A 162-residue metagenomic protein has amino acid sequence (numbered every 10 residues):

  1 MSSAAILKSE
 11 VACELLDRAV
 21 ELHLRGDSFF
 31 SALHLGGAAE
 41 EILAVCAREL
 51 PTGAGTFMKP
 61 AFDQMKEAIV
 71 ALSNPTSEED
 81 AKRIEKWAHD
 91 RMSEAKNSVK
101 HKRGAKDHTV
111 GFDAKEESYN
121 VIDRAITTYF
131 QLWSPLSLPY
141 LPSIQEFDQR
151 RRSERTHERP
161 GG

Functional and structural regions predicted by a protein language model:
M1-F30, E146-Q149, P160-G161: Charged alpha-helical initiation segments
L7-D17, D27-A38, L50, W87 (+1 more regions): Short, well-structured alpha-helical interface segments that form or flank functional binding sites
L16, V20, L43, A47 (+2 more regions): A structural signal for well-ordered alpha-helices, especially hydrophobic packing surfaces of coiled-coils
V20-D27, V45, D80-I84: Short secondary-structure capping micro-motifs at structural edges
H23, G36, E40-L43, K100 (+1 more regions): Generic helix-packing signal
F30-D63: Short, contiguous, well-structured surface segments enriched in hydrophobic/aromatic residues
T56-G162: Long, charged low-complexity segments
